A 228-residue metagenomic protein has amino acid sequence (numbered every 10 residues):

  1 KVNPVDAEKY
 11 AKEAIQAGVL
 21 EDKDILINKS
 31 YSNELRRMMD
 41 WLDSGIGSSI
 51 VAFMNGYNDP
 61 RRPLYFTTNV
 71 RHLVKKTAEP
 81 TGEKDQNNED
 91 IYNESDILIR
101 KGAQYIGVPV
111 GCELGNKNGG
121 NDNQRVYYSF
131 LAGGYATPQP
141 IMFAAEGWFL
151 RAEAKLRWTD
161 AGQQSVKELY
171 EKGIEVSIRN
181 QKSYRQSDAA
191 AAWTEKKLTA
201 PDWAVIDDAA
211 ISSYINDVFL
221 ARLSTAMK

Functional and structural regions predicted by a protein language model:
V2-W148, K155-K228: Extended ligand-binding clefts on enzyme/binding-domain cores
